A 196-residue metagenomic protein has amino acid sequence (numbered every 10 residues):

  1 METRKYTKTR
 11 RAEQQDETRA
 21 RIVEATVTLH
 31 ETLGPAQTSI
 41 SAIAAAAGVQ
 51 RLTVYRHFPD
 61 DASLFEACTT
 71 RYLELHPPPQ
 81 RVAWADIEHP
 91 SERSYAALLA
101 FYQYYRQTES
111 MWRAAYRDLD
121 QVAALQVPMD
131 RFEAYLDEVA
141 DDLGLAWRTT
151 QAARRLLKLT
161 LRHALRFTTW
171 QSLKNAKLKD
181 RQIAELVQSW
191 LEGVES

Functional and structural regions predicted by a protein language model:
M1-L33, Q37-L52, H57, S63: Basic, helix-initiating cap at the start of DNA-binding domains
H30, F65-Y72, L119, P128: Alpha-helical DNA-contacting segments of helix-turn-helix folds
I40, T69-P77: Short, basic, alpha-helical segments at the C-terminal edge of helix-turn-helix-like DNA-binding modules
H57-F58, A67, L186: Residues in the recognition helix of alpha-helical DNA-binding motifs
F58, R117-Q121, A164: Short helix-capping/turn signature of helix-turn-helix
A67, P78-Q107: Hydrophobic alpha-helical connector segments
L99, Q103-Y116, Q121-L159, A184-E192: Amphipathic alpha-helical packing segments from all-alpha helical-bundle domains
D142, K158-K179, E192-S196: Amphipathic C-terminal alpha-helical segment
